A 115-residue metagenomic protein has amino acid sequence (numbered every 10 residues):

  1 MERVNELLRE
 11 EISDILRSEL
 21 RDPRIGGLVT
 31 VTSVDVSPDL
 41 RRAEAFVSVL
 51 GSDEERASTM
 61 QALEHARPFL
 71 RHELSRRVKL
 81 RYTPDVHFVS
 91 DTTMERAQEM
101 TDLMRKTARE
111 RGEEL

Functional and structural regions predicted by a protein language model:
M1-R42, V49-L115: Charge-rich, low-complexity N-terminal segments
